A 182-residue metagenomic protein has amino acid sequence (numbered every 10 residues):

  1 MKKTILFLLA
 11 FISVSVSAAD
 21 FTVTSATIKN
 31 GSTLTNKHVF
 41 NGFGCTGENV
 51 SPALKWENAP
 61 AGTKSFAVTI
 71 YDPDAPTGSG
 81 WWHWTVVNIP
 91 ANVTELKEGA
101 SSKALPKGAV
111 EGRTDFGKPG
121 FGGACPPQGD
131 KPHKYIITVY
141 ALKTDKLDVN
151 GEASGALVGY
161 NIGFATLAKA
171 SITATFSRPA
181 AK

Functional and structural regions predicted by a protein language model:
T4-V14: Sec-dependent N-terminal signal peptides
A18-K182: N-terminus-centered regions that define maturation/targeting leaders and the start of the first functional domain
